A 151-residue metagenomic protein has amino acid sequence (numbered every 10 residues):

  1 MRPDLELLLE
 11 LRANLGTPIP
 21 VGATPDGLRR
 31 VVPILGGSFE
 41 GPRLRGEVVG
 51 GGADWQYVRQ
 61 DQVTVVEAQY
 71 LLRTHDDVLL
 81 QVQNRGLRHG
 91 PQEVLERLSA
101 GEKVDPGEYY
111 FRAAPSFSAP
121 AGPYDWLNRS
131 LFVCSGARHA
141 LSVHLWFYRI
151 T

Functional and structural regions predicted by a protein language model:
M1-T151: Beta-strand-enriched cores of mature, soluble protein domains
